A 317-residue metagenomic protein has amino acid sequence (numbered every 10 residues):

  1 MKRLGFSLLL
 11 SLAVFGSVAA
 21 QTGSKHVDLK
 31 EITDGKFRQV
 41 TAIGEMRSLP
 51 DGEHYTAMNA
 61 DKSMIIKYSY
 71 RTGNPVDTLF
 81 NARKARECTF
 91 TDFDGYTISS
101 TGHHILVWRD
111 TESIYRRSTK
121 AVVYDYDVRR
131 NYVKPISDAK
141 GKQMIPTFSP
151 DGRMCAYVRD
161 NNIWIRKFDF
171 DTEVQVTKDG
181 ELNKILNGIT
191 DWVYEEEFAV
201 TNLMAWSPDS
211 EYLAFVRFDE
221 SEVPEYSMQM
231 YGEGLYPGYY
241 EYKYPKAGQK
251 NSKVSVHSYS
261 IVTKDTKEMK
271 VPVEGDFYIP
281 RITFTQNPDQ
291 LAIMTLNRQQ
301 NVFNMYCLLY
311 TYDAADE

Functional and structural regions predicted by a protein language model:
L29, G73-N74, D110-Y115, T119-V122 (+2 more regions): Predominantly five- to eight-bladed beta-propeller fold
T33-S63: Beta-strand-rich domains and repeat architectures in extracellular enzymes and scaffolds, especially beta-propellers
P50-D51, S100-T101, P150-D151, P208-D209 (+1 more regions): Residue-level detector of Asp-centered blade-edge/turn motifs that repeat once per structural unit in beta-propeller
Y55, I105, G152-C155, L213 (+1 more regions): Hydrophobic beta-strand positions that form the internal "hydrophobic ladder" of WD40/Gbeta-like beta-propeller blades
M58-A82: Beta-propeller domains
Y70-T72, V128-R130, F168-D171, I261-K264: Short loop/turn segments that connect beta-strands within beta-propeller blades
N74-G102, K140-K142: Blade-loop segments of beta-propeller domains
Y310-E317: Conserved small/polar residues in nucleotide/adenosyl-binding loops
